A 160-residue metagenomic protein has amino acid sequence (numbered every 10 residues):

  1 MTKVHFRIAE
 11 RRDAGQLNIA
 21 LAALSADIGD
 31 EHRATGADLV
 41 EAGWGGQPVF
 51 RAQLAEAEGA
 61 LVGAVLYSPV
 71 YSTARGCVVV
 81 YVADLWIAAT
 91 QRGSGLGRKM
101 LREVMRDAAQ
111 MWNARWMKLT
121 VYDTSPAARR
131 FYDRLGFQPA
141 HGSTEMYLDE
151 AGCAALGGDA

Functional and structural regions predicted by a protein language model:
I8-C77, A83, L101, D107-M111 (+2 more regions): Acetyl-CoA-dependent GNAT
A9, L85-I87, V121: Hydrophobic adenine-recognition pocket in adenosine-nucleotide-binding enzymes
V70-S72, T90, T124, A151: Short coil/turn motifs at secondary-structure junctions
V82-R92: A short, internal acetyl-CoA/4′-phosphopantetheine-binding micro-motif in the GNAT/acyltransferase core
Q91, G95-E103: Conserved acetyl-CoA pyrophosphate-binding loop and the N-cap/start of the following alpha-helix in GNAT-like
R98, D123-G142: Conserved active-site alpha-helix within GNAT-family acetyltransferase domains
A109-T120: Conserved GNAT acetyl-CoA-binding A-motif
